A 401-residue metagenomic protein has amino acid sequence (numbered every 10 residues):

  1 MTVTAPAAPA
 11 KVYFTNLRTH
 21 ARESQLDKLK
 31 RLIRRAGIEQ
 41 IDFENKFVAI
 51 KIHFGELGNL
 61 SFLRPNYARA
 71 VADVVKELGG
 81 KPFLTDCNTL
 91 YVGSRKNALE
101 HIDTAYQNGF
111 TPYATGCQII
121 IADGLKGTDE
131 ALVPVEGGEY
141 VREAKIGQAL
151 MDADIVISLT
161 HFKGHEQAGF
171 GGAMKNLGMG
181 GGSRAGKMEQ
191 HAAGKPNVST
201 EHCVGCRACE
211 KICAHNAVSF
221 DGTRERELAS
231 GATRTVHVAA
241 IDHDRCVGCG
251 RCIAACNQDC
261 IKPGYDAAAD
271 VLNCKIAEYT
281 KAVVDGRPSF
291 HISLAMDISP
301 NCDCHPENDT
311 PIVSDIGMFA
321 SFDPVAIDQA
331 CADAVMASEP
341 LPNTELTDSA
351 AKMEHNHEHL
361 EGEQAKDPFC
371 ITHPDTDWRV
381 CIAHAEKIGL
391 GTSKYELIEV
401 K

Functional and structural regions predicted by a protein language model:
V3-Y67, V74, L78-D86, Y91-K401: Extended, low-polarity segments enriched in aliphatic/aromatic residues
